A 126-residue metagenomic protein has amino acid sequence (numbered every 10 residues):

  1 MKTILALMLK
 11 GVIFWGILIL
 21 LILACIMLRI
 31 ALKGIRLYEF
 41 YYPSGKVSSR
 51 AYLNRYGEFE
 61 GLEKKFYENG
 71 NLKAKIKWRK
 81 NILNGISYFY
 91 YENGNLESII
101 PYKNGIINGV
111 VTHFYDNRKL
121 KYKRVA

Functional and structural regions predicted by a protein language model:
K2-A126: Glycine/tyrosine- and acidic-biased, solvent-exposed loop/turn segments at the edges of beta-strands
